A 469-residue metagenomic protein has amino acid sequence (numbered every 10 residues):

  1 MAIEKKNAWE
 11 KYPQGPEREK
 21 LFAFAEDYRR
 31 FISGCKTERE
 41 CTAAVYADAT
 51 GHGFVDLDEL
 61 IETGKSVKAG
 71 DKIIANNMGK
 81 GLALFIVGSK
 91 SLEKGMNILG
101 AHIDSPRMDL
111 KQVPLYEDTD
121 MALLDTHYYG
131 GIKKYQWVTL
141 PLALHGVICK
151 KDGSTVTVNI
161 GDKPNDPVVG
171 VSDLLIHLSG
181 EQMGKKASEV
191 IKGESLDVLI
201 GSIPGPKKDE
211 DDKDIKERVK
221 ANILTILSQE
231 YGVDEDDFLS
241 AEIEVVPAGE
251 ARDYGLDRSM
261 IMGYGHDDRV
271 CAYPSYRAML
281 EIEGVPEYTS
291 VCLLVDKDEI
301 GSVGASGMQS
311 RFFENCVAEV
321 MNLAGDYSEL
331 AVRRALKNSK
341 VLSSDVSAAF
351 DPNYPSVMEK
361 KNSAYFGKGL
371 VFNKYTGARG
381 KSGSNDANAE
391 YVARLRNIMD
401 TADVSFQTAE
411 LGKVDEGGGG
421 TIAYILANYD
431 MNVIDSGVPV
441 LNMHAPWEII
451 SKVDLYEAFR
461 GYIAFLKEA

Functional and structural regions predicted by a protein language model:
M1-A469: N-terminal hydrophobic/helix-forming segments and targeting peptides
